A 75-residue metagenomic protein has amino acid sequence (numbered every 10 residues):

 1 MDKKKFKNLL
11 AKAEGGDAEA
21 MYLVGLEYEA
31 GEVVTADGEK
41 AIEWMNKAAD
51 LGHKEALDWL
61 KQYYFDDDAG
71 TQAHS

Functional and structural regions predicted by a protein language model:
E14-D17, A30-E32, L51-H53, D67: Short helix-capping/linker turns of helical repeat alpha-solenoids
L23-A30, W59-D66: Hydrophobic face of amphipathic alpha-helices that form TPR/SEL1-like repeat modules and related alpha-solenoid
Y64-S75: Alpha-helical linker/edge segments of TPR/alpha-solenoid repeat scaffolds and analogous pre-/post-domain helices
